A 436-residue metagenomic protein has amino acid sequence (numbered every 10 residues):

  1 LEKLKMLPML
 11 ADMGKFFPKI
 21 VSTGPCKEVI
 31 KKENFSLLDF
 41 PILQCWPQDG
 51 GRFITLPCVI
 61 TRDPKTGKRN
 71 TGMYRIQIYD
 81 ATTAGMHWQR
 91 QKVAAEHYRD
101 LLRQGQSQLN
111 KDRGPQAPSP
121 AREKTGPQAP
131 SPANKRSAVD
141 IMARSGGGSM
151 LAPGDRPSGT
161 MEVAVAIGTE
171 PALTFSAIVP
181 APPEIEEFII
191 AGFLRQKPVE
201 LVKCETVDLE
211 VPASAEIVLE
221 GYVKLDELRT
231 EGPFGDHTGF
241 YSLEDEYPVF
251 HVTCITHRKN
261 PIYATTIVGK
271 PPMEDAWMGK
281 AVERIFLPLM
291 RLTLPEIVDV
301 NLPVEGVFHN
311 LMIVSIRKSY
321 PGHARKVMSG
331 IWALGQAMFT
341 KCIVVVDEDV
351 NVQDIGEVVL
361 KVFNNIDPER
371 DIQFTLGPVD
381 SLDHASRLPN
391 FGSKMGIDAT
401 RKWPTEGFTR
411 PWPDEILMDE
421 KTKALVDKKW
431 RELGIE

Functional and structural regions predicted by a protein language model:
L1-K111, D155-E436: Extended, highly charged
Q106-S158: Intrinsic disorder/low-complexity segments
